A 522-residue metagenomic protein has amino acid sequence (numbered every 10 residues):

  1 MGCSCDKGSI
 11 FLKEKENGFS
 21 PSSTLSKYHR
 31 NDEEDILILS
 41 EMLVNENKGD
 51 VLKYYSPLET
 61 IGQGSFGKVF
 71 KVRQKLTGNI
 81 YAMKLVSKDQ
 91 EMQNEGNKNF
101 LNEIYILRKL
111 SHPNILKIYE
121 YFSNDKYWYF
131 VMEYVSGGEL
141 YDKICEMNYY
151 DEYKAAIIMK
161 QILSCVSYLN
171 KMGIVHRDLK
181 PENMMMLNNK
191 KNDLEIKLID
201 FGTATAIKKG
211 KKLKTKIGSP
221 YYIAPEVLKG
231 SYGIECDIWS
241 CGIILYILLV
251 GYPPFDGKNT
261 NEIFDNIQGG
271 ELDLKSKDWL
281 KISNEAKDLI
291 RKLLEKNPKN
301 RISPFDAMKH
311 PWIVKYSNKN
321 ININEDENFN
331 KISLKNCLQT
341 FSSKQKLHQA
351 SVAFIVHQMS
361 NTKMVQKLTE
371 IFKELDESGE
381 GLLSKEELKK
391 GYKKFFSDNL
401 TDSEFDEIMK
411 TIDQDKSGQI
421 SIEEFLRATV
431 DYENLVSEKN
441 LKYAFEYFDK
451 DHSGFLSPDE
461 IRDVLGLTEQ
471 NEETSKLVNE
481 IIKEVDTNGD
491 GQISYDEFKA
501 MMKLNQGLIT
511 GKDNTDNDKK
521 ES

Functional and structural regions predicted by a protein language model:
K68: Conserved N-lobe ATP-binding subsite of Hanks-type protein kinase domains, especially the beta3 VAIK lysine
F100, I104-Y105: Regulatory alphaC helix of protein kinase catalytic domains
Y121: Activation-segment/catalytic-loop signature of the eukaryotic protein kinase fold
K126-E139, K143: Conserved short submotifs of the Hanks-type protein kinase catalytic core that shape the nucleotide-binding pocket
I158-M159: Activation segment signature within eukaryotic-like protein kinase domains
T203-T205: Activation segment
V352-A353, L382-D398, S421-Y432, S457-Q470 (+1 more regions): Amphipathic regulatory helices of Ca2+-sensor modules
